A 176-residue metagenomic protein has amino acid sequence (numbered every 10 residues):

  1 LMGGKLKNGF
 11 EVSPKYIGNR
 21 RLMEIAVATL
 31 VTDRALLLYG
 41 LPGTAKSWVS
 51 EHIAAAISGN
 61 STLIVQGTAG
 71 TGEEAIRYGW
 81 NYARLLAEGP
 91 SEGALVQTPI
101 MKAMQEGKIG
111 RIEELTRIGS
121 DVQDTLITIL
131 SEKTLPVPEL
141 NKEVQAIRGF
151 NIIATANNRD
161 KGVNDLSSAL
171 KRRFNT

Functional and structural regions predicted by a protein language model:
L1-T176: AAA+ P-loop NTPase catalytic core and its hallmark functional loops
